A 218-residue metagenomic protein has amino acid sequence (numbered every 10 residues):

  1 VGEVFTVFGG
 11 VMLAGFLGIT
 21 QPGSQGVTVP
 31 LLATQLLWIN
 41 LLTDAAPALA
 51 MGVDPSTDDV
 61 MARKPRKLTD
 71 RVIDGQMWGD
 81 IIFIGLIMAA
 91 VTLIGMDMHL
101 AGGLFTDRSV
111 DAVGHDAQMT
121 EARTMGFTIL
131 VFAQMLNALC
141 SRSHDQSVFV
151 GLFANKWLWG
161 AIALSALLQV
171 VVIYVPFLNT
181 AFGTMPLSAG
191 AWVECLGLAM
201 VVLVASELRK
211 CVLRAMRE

Functional and structural regions predicted by a protein language model:
V1-D145: Membrane-embedded transport module
G52, A101, T128-E218: C-terminal transmembrane module of polytopic membrane proteins
